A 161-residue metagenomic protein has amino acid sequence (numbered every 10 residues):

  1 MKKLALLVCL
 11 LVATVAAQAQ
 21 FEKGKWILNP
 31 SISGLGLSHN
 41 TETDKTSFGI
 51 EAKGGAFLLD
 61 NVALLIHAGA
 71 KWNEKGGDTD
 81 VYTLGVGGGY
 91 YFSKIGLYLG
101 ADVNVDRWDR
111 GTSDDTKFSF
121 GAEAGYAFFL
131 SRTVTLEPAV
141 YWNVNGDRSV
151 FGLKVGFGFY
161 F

Functional and structural regions predicted by a protein language model:
M1-K25: Cleavable N-terminal export/targeting peptides
Q20-G36: Transmembrane beta-strand segments of Gram-negative outer membrane beta-barrel proteins
F21, A56, Y90-F92, Y126-F128 (+2 more regions): Residue-level signature of outer-membrane beta-barrel architecture
G24-W26, D44-I50, D78-L84, I95 (+2 more regions): Residues that define the transmembrane beta-barrel architecture of outer-membrane proteins
W26, D60-I66, K94-L99, F128-L136 (+1 more regions): Repeated loop/turn-to-beta-strand initiation elements of outer-membrane beta-barrel proteins
I27-S31, G88, F92, F128 (+1 more regions): Outer-membrane beta-barrel "beta-signal"
L28-P30, A52, I66, V86-G88 (+4 more regions): Membrane-embedded beta-strand positions of outer-membrane beta-barrel proteins
S33-T41, A68-G77, N104-G111, S131 (+1 more regions): Sequence/structural signature of outer-membrane beta-barrel proteins
